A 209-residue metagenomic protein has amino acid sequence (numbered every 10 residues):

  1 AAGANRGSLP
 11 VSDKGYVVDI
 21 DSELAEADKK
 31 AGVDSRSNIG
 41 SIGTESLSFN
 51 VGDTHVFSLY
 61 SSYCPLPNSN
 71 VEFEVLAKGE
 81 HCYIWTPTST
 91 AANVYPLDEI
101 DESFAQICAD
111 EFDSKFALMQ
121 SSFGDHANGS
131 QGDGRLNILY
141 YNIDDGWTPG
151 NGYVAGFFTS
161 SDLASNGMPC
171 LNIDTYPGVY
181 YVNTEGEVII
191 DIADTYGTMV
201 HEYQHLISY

Functional and structural regions predicted by a protein language model:
A1-A77: N-terminal low-structure segments adjacent to metalloprotease catalytic domains across cellular compartments
E80-Y209: Juxtacatalytic substrate-recognition/specificity segment
